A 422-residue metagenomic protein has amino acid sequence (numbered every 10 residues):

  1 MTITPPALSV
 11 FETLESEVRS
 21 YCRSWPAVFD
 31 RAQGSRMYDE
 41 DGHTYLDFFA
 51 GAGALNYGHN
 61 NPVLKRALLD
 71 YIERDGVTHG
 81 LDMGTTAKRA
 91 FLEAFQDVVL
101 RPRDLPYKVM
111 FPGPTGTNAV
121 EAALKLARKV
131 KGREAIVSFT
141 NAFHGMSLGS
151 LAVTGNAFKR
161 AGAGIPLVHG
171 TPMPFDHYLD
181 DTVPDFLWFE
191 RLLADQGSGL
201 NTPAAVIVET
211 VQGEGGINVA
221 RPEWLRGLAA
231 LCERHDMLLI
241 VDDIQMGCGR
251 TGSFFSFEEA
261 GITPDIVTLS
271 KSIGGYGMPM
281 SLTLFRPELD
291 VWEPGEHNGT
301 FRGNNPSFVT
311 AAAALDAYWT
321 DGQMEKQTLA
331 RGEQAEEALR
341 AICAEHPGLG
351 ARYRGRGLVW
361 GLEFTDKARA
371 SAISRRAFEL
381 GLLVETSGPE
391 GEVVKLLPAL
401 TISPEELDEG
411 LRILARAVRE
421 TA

Functional and structural regions predicted by a protein language model:
T2-A422: Conserved N-terminal phosphate-binding loop of PLP-dependent enzymes in the Aspartate aminotransferase
